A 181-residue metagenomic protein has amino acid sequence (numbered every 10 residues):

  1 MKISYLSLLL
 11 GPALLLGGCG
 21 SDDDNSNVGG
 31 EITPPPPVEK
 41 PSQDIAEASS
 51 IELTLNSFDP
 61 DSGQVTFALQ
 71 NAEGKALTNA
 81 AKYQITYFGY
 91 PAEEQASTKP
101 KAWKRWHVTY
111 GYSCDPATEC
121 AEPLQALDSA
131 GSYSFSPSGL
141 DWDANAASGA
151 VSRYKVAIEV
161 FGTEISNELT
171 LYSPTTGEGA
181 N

Functional and structural regions predicted by a protein language model:
K2-L9: Sec-dependent signal peptide recognition, specifically the positively charged N-region followed immediately by
L15-G18: C-terminal motif of bacterial Sec signal peptides marking the signal peptidase cleavage site
S21-D22: Short, conserved catalytic or interaction motifs in soluble domains
N25-K82, T86-F88: Acidic/polar, low-complexity intrinsically disordered N-terminal segments immediately downstream of a Sec signal
S62-N181: Extended surface/linker regions that mediate inter-domain or inter-protein docking in multi-component redox
